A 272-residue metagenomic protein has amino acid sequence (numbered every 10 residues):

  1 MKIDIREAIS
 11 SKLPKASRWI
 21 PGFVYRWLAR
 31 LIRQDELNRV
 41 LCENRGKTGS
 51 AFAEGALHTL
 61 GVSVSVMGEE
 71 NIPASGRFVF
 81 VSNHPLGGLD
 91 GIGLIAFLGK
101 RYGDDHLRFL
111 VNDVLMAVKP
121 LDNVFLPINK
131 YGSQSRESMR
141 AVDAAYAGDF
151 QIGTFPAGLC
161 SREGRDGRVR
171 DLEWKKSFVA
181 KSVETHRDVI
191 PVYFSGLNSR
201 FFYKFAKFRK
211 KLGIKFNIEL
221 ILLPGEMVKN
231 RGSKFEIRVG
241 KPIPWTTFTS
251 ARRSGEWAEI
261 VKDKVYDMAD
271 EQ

Functional and structural regions predicted by a protein language model:
M1-F78, L89-G93, D104, D122: Membrane-anchoring hydrophobic helices of lipid-metabolizing enzymes
I5, R136-Q272: Non-catalytic C-terminal accessory region of glycerolipid acyltransferases and related lyso-lipid remodeling enzymes
D35-E36, F78-S133: Catalytic core of membrane glycerolipid acyltransferases/transacylases, capturing the structured, soluble-facing
C42, G55-L60, I128-Q134, G167-R168: Short, flexible loop segments at the rims of nucleotide/cofactor-binding pockets, characterized by
G55, G93-K100, A144, A180 (+1 more regions): Residue-level signal for well-ordered alpha-helical scaffold segments within enzymatic catalytic domains
H58, G103, K229-S233: A short, structural micro-pattern
V62-E69, L110-D113, R136-V142: Short, charged beta->alpha transition segments
N71, V114-M116, G132, G196 (+1 more regions): Residue-level detector of flexible, active-site-proximal loop/helix-junction positions within diverse enzyme catalytic
